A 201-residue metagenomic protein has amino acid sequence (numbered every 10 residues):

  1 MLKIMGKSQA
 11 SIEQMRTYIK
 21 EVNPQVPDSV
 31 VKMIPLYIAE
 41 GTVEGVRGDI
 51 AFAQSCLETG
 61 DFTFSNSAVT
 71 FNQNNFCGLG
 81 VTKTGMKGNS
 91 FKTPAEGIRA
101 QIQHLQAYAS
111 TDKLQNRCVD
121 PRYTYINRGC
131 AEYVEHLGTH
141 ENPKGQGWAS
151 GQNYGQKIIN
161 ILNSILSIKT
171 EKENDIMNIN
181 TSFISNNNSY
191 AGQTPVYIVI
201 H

Functional and structural regions predicted by a protein language model:
M1-E173: Catalytic cores of secreted/periplasmic lytic hydrolases that degrade extracellular macromolecules
E173-H201: N-terminal catalytic cores of peptidoglycan-degrading enzymes
